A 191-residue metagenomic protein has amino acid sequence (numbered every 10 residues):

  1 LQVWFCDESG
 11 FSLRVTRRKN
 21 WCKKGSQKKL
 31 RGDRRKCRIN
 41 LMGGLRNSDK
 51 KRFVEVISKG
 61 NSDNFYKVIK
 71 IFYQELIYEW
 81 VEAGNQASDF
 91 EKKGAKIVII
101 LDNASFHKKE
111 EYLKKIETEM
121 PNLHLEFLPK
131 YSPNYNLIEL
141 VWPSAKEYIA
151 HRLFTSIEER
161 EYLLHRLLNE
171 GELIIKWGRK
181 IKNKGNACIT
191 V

Functional and structural regions predicted by a protein language model:
L1-V191: Short functional hotspots at interaction and active-site rims
